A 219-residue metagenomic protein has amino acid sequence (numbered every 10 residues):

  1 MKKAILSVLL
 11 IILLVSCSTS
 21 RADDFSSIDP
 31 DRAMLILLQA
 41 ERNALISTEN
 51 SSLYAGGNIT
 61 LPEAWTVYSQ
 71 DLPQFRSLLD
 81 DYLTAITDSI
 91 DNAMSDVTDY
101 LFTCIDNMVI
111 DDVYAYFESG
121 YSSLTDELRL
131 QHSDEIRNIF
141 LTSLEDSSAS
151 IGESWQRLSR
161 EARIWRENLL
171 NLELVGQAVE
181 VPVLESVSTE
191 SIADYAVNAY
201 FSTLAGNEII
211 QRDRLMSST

Functional and structural regions predicted by a protein language model:
M1-A4: Positively charged n-region of N-terminal signal peptides that target proteins for export
S7-V15: Bacterial N-terminal signal peptides
C17-T19: N-terminal Sec signal peptide cleavage junction
R21-V97: N-terminal Sec/ER secretory leader and immediately downstream segment of secreted/extracellular precursors
L35, Q39, N43, S95 (+4 more regions): Hydrophobic alpha-helical segments involved in membrane association or supramolecular assembly
F75-E127: Extracytoplasmic beta-rich ectodomain segments of secreted or membrane-anchored proteins
D106, D112-S188: Extended amphipathic alpha-helical interaction segments
S186-T219: A cross-kingdom marker for long, charged
